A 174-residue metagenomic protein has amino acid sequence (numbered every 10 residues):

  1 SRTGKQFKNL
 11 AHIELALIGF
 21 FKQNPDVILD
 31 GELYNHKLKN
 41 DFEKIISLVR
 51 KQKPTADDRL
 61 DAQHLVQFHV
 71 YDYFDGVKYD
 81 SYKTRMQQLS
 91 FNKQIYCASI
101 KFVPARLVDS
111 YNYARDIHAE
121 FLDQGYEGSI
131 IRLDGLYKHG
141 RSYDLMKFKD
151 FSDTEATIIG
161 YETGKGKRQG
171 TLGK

Functional and structural regions predicted by a protein language model:
S1-A98: Covalent nucleotidyltransferase
S1-T3, D58-L60, H64-L65, Y73-G76 (+1 more regions): Nucleic-acid 5′ end/cap handling module spanning
